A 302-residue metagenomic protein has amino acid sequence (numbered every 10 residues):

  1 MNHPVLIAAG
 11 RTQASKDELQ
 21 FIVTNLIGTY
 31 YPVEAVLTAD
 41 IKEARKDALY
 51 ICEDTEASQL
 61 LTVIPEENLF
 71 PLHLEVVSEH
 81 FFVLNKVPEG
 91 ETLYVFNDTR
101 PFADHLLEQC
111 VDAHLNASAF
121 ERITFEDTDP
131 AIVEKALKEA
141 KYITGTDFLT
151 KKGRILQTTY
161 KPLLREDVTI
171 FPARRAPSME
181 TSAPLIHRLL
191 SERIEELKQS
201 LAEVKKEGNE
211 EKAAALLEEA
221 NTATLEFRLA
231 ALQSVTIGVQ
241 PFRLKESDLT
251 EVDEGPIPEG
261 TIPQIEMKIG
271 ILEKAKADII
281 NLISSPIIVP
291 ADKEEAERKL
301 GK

Functional and structural regions predicted by a protein language model:
N2-A35, E91-A117: Short, charged N-terminal beta->alpha structural module
I7-A14, I51-E56, L72-E75, V95-P101 (+3 more regions): Structural motif
I22, P65-V111, T158-S200: Ser/Thr/Gly-rich flexible loops in soluble cytosolic domains mediating phosphotransfer, phosphorylation
L26, A44-L74: Helix-enriched interaction subdomains in cytosolic or periplasmic regions, typified by TIR/SEFIR signaling/NADase cores
L26-R45, L74-V83, L115-A136: A short, well-structured beta->alpha microelement
K205-A213, E254-I262, S284-A291: Charged, low-complexity interaction regions
L225, L229-V252: Long, low-complexity or tandemly repetitive, helically biased scaffold regions used for multimeric assembly/adhesion
